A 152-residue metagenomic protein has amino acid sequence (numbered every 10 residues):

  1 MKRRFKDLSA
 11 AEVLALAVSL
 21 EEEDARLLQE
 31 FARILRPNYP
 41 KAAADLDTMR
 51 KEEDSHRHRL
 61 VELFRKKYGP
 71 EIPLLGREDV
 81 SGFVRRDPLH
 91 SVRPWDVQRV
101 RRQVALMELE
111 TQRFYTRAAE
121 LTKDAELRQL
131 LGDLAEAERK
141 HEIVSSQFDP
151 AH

Functional and structural regions predicted by a protein language model:
R4-P37, Q98-L121: Alpha-helical bundle segments that constitute or directly flank the non-heme di-iron/ferroxidase center
L20-L28, L46-L60, E108-T111, L131-S145: Alpha-helical transition-metal enzyme core signature, strongest for iron centers
R33, P37, K51-G69: Short helix-capping and hinge/turn segments at secondary-structure transitions, especially at repeat and domain
I34-K41, E120-Q129, A151-H152: Inter-helical turn/loop segments and adjacent helix faces that build the functional surface of alpha-helical bundle
P40-A43, L74: Non-catalytic, surface-exposed connector residues within folded enzymatic/regulatory domains
E62-V97: Carboxylate-rich helix-loop segments that flank metal/cofactor sites and access channels in metalloenzymes
